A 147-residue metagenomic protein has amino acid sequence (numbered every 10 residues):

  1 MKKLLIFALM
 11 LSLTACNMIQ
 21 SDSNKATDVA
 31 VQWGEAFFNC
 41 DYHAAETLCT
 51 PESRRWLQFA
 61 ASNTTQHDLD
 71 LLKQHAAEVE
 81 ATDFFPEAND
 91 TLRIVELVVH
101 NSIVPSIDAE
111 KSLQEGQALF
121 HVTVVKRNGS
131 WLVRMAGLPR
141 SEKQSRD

Functional and structural regions predicted by a protein language model:
M1-C16: Sec-dependent bacterial lipoprotein signal peptides
I6-F7, D22-D28, E46-T47, Q74 (+1 more regions): Alpha-helical interaction segments
S12-L13, A45, W131: Alpha-helical transmembrane segments and their juxtamembrane interfaces
T14, E80-T82, R134: A short, local hydrophobic-aromatic micro-motif
C16-N39, T47: Short, low-complexity N-terminal intrinsically disordered segments enriched in polar/charged residues
T27-D28, Y42-I103: Short solvent-exposed beta->alpha transition segments
P86-D147: Exposed beta-sheet edge and beta->alpha loop/turn motif
